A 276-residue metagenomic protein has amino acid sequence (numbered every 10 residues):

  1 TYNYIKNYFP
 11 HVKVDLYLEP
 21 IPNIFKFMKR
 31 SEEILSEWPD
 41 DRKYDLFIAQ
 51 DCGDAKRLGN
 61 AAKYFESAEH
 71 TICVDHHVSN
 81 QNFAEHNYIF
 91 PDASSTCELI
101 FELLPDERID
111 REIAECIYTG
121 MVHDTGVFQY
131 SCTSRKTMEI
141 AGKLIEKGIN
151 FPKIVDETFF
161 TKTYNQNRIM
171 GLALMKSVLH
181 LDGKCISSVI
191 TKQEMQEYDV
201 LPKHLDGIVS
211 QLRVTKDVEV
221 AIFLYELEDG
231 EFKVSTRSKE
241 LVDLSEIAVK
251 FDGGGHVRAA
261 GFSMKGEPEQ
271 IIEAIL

Functional and structural regions predicted by a protein language model:
T1, Y64-S67, I89-F90, E139: Glycine-rich, phosphate-binding/catalytic loops in enzymes
T1-K26, D41-Y44, H123-I275: Hydrophobic helix-and-loop "lid/oligomerization" segment in the mid-to-C-terminal part of catalytic domains
Y4-N7, K63-T71, P105-D106, R135: A glycine- and small-aliphatic-rich helix-loop capping segment at beta-alpha/alpha-beta transitions that lines
K29, E33-H86: Active-site cofactor/cluster-binding pocket
P39-R42, K63-E66, N80-Q81, I109-R111 (+3 more regions): Solvent-exposed alpha-helices and their adjacent loops that cap or buttress functional pockets in soluble metabolic
K56-L58, C97, L244: Short, well-ordered alpha-helical microsegments
V74-I140: Short alpha-helices
